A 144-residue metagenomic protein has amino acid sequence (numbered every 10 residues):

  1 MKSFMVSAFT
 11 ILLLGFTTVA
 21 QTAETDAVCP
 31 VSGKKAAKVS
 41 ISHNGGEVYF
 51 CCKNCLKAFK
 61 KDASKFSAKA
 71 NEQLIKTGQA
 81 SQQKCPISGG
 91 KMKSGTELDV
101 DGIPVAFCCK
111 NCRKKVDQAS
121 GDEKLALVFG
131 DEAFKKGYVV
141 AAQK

Functional and structural regions predicted by a protein language model:
M1-K2: N-terminal secretory signal peptides that target proteins for export/translocation
M5, A20-K144: Intrinsically disordered, low-complexity terminal tails/loops enriched in metal-binding residues
S7-T17: Bacterial N-terminal signal peptides
